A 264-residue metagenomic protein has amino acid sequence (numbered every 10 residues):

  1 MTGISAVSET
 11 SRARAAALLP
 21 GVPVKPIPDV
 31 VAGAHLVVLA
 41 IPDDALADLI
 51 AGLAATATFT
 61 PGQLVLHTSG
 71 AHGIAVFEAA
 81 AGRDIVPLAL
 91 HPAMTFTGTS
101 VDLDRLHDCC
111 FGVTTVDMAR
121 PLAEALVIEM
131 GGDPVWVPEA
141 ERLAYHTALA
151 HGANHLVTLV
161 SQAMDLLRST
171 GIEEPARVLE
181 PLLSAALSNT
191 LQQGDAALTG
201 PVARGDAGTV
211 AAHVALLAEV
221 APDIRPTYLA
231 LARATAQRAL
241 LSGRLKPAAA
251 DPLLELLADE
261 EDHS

Functional and structural regions predicted by a protein language model:
G3-E9: N-terminal Rossmann-fold cofactor-binding loop
S5, V38, L149-V157, Y228-L229: Amphipathic, non-transmembrane alpha-helical scaffold segments
E9, A17-V101: Rossmann-like NAD(P)(H) cofactor-binding subdomain of soluble oxidoreductases
R14-L18, A80, I85, V101-Q192 (+1 more regions): Internal alpha-helical scaffold of NAD(P)-dependent oxidoreductase catalytic cores
A34, L106-C110, A197: Short, solvent-exposed beta-strand edge segments and adjacent coil->beta transition regions
S188-A249: Interdomain hinge/lid region at the active-site interface of Rossmann-like NAD(P)-dependent oxidoreductases
A239, P247-S264: NAD(P)-dependent dehydrogenase/reductase Rossmann-like domain
